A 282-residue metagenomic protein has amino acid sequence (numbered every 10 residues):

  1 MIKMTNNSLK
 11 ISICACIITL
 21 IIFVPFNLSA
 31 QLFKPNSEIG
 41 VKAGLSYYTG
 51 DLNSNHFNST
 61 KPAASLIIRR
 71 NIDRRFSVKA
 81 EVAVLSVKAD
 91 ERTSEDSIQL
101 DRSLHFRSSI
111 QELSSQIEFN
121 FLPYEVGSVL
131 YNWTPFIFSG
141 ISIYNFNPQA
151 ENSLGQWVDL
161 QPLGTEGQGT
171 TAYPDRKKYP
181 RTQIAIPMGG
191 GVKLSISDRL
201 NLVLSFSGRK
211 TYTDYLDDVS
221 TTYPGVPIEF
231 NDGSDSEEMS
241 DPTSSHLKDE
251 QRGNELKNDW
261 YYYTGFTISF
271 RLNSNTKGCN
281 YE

Functional and structural regions predicted by a protein language model:
A30-N71, P148, Y261-N275: Short glycine/proline- and aromatic-enriched beta-strand/turn motifs that initiate or cap beta-hairpins
P35, N58-P62, S109-L113, W133 (+2 more regions): Residues that define the transmembrane beta-barrel architecture of outer-membrane proteins
E38-G40, S77-K79, F136-F138, N201-V203 (+1 more regions): Residue-level detector of the transmembrane beta-barrel scaffold of outer-membrane proteins
V41-L45, L66-R70, S115-F121, S139-I141 (+3 more regions): Residues on the lipid-exposed face of transmembrane beta-strands in outer-membrane beta-barrel proteins
T49-N55, I98-F106, Y124, A172-K178 (+1 more regions): Extracellular loop and loop/strand-boundary signature of outer-membrane beta-barrel proteins
R75-V78, E125, R199-L202, N275-G278: Repeated loop/turn-to-beta-strand initiation elements of outer-membrane beta-barrel proteins
F76, E81-P162: Gram-negative (and chloroplast) outer-membrane scaffold detector with strong preference for beta-barrel transmembrane
S142-D259: Outer-membrane beta-barrel transmembrane domain signature
